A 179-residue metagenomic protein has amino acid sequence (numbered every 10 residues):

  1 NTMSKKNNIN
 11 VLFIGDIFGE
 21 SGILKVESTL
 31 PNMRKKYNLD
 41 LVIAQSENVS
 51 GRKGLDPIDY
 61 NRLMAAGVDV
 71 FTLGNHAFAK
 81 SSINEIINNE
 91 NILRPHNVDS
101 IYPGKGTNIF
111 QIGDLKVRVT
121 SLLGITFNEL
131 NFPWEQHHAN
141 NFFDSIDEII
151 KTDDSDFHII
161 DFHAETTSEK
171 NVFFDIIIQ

Functional and structural regions predicted by a protein language model:
M3-Q179: Acidic, metal/ion-coordinating pockets
